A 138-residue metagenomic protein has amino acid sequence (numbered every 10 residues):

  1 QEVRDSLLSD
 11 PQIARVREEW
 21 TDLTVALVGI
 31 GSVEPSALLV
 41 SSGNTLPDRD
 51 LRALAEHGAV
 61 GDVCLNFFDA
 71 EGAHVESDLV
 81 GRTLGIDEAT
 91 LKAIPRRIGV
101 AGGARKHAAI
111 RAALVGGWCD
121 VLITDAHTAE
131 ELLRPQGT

Functional and structural regions predicted by a protein language model:
Q1-T138: Conserved phosphate- and dinucleotide-binding cores of soluble alpha/beta proteins, encompassing both enzyme active
